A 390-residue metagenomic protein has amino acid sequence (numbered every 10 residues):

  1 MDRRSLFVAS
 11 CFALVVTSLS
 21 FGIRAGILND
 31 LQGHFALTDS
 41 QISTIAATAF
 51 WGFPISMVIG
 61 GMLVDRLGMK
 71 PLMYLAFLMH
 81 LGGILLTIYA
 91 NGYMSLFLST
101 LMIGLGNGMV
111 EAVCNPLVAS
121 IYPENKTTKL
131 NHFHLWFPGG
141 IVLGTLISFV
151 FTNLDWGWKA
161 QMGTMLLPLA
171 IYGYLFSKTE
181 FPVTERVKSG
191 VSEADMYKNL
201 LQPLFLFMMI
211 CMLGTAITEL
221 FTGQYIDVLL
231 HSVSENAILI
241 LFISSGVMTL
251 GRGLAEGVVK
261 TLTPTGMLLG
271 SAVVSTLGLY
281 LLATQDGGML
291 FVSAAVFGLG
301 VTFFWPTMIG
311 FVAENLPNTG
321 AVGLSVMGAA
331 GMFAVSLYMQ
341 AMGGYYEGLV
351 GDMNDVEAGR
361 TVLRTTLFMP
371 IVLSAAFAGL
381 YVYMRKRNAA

Functional and structural regions predicted by a protein language model:
S5-D39, N115, T222-D227, Y338-M342: Extracytoplasmic
R24-A25, L201-T249, Y338-G343: Extracytoplasmic gate region of multi-pass secondary transporters
A36, G68, Y89-M94, P123 (+1 more regions): Helix-breaking motifs and short loop linkers at transmembrane-helix boundaries and internal kinks in secondary membrane
A47-M62, F242-L254: Central cavity-lining transmembrane alpha-helices of secondary-active solute carriers, predominantly the Major
I55-M94: Conserved MFS/SLC helix-loop-helix module at the cytosolic interface between two early adjacent transmembrane helices
S99-L135: Cytoplasmic helix-loop-helix junction between adjacent transmembrane helices in 12-TM secondary transporters
E124-N125, K129-T184: Helix-loop-helix hairpin linking two adjacent transmembrane segments in secondary transporters
K159-S177, R360-V382: Symmetry-related core transmembrane helices of the 12-TM Major Facilitator Superfamily/SLC fold
